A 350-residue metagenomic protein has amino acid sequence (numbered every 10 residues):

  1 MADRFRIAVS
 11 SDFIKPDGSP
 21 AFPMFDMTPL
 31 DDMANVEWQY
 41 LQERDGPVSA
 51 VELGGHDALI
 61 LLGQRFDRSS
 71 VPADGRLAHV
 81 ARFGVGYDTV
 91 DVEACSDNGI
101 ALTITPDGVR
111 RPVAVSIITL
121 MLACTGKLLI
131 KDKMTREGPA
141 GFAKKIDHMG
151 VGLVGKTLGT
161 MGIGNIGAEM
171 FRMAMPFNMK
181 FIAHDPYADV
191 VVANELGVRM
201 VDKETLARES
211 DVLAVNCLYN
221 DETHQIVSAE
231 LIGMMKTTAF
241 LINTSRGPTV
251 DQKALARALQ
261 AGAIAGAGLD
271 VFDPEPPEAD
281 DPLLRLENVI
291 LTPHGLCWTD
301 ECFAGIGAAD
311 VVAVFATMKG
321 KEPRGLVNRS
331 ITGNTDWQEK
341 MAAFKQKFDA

Functional and structural regions predicted by a protein language model:
M1-H56, D336-A350: N-terminal glycine-/charge-rich "phosphate-binding" loop or analogous flexible N-terminal tail
P29, K145-T237, Q346-A350: Rossmann-like dinucleotide/phosphate-binding beta-alpha-beta segment
Q64, V85, D211, C217-Y219 (+1 more regions): Short glycine-/small-residue-rich Rossmann-like dinucleotide-binding loops
R65-L77, E222-L241: Rossmann-fold NAD(P) dinucleotide-binding segment
F83-G84, I100-R111, D185, K203-E204 (+1 more regions): Short beta->alpha connector loops at strand-helix junctions that form conserved, small/polar/Pro-enriched
N98-I100, P106-T157, R172, P323-R329: Phosphate-binding beta-alpha-beta segment of Rossmann-like dinucleotide-binding domains, i.e., the NAD(P)
A229, T238-A350: Rossmann-like dinucleotide-binding domain for NAD(H)/NADP(H)
